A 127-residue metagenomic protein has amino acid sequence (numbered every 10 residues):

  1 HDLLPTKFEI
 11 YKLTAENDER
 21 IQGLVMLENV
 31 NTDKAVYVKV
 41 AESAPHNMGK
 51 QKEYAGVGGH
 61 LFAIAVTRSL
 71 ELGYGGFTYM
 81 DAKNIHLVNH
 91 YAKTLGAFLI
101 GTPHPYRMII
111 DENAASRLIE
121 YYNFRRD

Functional and structural regions predicted by a protein language model:
H1-K52, T67-Y79, I85, N89 (+1 more regions): Non-catalytic substrate-recognition and accessory regions of acyl/acetyltransferase enzymes
K52-I64: Conserved acetyl-CoA pyrophosphate-binding loop and the N-cap/start of the following alpha-helix in GNAT-like
H60, A82-K83: Residue-level recognition of alpha-helix initiation/capping sites
